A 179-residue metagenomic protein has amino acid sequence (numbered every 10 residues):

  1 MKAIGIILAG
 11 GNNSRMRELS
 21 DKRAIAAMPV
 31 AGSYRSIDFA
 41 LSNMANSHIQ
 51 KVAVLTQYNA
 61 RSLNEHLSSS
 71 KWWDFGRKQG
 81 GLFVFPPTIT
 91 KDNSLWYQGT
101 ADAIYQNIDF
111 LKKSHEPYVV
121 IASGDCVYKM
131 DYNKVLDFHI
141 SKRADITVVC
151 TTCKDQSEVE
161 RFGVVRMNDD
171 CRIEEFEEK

Functional and structural regions predicted by a protein language model:
M1-K179: Unchanged
